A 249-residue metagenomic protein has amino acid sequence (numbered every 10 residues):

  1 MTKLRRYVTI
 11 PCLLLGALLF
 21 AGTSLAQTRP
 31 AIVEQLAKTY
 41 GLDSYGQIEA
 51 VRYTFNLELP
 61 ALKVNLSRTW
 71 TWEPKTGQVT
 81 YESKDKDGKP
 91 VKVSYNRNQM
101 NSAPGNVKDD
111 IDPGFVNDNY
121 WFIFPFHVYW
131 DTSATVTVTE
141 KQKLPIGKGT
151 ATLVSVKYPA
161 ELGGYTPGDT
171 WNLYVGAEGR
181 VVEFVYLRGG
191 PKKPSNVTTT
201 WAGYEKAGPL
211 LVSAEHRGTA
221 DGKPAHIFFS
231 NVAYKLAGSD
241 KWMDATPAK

Functional and structural regions predicted by a protein language model:
M1-Y7: N-terminal secretory signal peptides that target proteins for export/translocation
I10-A21: Bacterial N-terminal signal peptides
F20-T28: Bacterial Sec-dependent signal peptides at the C-terminal "C-region" and cleavage site
Q27-E34, Y95-D169, G189-K193, T246-K249: Flexible, processing/modification-adjacent segments and terminal tails in exported/periplasmic/extracellular proteins
T28, T39-D43, W72, K86-G88 (+3 more regions): Intrinsically disordered terminal and processing segments
A31, Q35-N106, A134, E140: N-terminal mature ectodomain segment of secretory-pathway/periplasmic proteins
S44-I48, G147, A207: Edge/loop elements at the starts and ends of beta-strands within beta-rich repeat scaffolds
T150-T246: Gly/Pro-enriched, hydrophobic low-complexity segments that function as extracytoplasmic propeptides/linkers
